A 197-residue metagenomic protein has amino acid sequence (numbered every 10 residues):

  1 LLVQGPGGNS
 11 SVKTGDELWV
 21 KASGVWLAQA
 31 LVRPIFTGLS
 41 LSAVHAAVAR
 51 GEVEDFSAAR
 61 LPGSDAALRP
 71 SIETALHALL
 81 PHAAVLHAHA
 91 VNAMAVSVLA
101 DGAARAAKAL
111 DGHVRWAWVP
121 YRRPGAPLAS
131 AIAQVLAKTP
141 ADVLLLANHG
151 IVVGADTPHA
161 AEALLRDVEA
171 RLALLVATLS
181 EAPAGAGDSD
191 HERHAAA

Functional and structural regions predicted by a protein language model:
L1-A197: Glycine-rich flexible loops
